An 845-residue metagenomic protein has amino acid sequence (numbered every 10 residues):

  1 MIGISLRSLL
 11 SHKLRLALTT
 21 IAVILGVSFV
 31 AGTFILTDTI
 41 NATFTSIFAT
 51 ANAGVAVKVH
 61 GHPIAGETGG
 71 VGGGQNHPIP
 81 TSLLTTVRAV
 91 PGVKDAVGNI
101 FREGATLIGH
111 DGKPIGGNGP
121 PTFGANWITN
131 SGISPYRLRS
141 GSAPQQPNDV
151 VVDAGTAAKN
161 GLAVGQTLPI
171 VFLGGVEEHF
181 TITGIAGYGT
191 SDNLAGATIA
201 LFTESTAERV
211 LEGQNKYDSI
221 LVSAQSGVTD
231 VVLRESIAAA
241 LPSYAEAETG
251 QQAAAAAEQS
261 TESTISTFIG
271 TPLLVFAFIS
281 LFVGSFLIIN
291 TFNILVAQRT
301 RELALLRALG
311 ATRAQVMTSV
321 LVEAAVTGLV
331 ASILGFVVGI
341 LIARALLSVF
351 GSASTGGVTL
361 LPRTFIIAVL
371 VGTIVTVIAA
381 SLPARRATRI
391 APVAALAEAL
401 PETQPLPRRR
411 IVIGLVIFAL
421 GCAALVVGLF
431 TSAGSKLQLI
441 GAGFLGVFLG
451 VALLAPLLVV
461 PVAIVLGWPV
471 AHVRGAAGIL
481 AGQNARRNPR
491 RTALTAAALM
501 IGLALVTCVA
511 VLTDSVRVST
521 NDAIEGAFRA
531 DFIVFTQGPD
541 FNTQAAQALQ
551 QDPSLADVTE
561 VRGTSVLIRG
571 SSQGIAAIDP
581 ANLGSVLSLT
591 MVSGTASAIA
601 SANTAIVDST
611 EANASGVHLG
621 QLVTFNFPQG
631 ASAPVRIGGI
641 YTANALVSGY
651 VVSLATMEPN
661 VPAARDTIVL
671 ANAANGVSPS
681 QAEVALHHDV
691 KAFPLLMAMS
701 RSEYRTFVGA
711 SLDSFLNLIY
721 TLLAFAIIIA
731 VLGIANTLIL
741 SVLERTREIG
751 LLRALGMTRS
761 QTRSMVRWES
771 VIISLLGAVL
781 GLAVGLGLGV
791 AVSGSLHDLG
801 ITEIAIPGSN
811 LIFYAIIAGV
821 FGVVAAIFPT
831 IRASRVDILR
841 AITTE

Functional and structural regions predicted by a protein language model:
I2-F282, I294, S352, I524-F528 (+2 more regions): Membrane transport/envelope proteins' first extracytoplasmic loop
S8-R15, A277, G284-G328, P383 (+3 more regions): Interfacial "coupling" helices/loops that link adjacent transmembrane helices in transporter permeases
S11-L18, F268-T271, R363, I367-A380 (+3 more regions): Alpha-helical transmembrane segments, especially those used as permease/efflux helices and single-pass anchors
V27-K58, I64, I342-G351, L429-V465 (+5 more regions): Alpha-helical transmembrane segments
A65-G66, Q75, G441, L445 (+4 more regions): Juxtamembrane segments of multi-pass membrane proteins
F292, A325-T355, T364-R389, F418-T431 (+4 more regions): Small-residue-rich transmembrane alpha-helices
R389-Q404, S834-E845: Short cytosolic juxtamembrane segments of multi-pass membrane proteins
T492, A496, E560, D666-A673 (+3 more regions): C-terminal transmembrane helical bundles of large multi-pass transporters and their helix-start/helix-kink determinants
